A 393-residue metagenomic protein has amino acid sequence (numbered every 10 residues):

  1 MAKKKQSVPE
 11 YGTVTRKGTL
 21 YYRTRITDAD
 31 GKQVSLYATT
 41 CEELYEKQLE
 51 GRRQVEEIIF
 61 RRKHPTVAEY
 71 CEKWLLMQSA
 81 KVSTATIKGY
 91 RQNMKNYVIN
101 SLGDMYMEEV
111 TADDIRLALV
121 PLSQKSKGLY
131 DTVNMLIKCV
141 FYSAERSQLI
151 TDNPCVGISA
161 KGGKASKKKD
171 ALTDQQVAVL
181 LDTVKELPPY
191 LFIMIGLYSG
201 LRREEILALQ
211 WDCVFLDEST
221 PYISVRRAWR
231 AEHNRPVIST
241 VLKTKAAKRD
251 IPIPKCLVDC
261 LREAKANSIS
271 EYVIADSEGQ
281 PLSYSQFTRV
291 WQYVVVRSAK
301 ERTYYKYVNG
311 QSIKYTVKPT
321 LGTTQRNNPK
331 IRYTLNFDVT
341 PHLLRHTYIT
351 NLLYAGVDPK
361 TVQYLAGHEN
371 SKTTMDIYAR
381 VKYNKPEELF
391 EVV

Functional and structural regions predicted by a protein language model:
M1-T39: Short, Arg/Lys-rich segments that mark the N-terminal edge of DNA/RNA- and chromatin-recognition modules
T13, L209-E263: Conserved tyrosine-mediated DNA breakage-rejoining catalytic core shared by Y-recombinases
V34-L36, K63, L76-L149, S166 (+3 more regions): N-terminal core-binding DNA-recognition domain of tyrosine site-specific recombinases/integrases
E109-V110, Y142-K164, Y315-R326: Short, charged hinge/linker segments at domain and secondary-structure junctions
K127, D182, E186, S199 (+5 more regions): Short, basic (Lys/Arg/His-rich) helix/loop patches that form interaction surfaces in the mid-to-C-terminal regions
K127-V133, R146, I150-D152, V156-W211 (+2 more regions): Basic, Lys/Arg- and aromatic-enriched nucleic-acid-binding interface segment
V179-L180, N234-S239, A355, D376 (+1 more regions): DNA/chromatin major-groove-contacting recognition/catalytic segments
A208-V214, Q363-E369, I377-R380: A short, basic/aromatic helix-end/turn motif that makes direct DNA contacts
